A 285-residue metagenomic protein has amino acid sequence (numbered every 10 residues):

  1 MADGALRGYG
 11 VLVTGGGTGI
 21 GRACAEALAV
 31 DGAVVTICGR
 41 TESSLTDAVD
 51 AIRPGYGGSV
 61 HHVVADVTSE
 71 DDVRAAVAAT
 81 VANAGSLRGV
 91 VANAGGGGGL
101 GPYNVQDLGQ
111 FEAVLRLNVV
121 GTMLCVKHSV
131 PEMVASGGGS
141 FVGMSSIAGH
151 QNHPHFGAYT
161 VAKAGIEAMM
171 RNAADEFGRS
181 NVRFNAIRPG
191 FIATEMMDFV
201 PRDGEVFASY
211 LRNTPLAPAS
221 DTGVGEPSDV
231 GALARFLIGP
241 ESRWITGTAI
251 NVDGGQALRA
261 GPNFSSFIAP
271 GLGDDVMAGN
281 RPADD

Functional and structural regions predicted by a protein language model:
G10, G15-G19: Conserved glycine-rich cofactor-binding loop
G101-Y103, D107-E112, Y210: Substrate-binding pocket helix/loop in short-chain dehydrogenase/reductase
V126, A162, M170: Active-site helix of classical SDR
P131, D175-E176, R243: Alpha-helical segment proximal to the catalytic Tyr-Lys
S146: Residue(s) in the substrate-gating loop at a strand-loop-helix junction that position the organic substrate next
G178, R183, I245-G247: Short, small/polar-rich loop/turn modules that mediate ligand/substrate recognition or access, typified
A186, E205-I245, V252-G254, A278-D285: C-terminal helical subdomain
